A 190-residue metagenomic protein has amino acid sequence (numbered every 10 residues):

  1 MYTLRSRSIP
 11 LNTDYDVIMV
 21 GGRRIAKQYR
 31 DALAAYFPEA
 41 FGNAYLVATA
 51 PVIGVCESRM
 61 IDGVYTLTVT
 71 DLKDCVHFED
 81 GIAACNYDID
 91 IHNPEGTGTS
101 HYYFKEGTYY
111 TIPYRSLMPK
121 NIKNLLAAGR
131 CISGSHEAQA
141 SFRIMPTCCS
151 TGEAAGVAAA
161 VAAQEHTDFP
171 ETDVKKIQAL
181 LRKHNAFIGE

Functional and structural regions predicted by a protein language model:
M1-E190: Flavin (FAD/FMN)-binding glycine-rich loop and adjacent Rossmann-like elements that form
